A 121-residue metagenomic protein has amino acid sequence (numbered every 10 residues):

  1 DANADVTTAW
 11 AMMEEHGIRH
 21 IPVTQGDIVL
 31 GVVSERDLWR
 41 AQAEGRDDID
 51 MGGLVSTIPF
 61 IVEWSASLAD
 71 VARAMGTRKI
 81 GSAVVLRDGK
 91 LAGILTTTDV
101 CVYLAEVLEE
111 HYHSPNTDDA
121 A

Functional and structural regions predicted by a protein language model:
D1-A4, E63-W64: A short beta-loop-alpha structural element at the N-terminal edge of CoA-dependent acyl/N-acetyltransferase catalytic
T8, M12-E15: N-terminal non-globular leader segments, chiefly Sec-dependent signal peptides
W10, V29, S34-T77, L91-A121: Tandem CBS (Bateman) regulatory domains
E15-I18, T77-I80: Short, small/polar residue-rich loop motifs at catalytic or cofactor-binding pockets
